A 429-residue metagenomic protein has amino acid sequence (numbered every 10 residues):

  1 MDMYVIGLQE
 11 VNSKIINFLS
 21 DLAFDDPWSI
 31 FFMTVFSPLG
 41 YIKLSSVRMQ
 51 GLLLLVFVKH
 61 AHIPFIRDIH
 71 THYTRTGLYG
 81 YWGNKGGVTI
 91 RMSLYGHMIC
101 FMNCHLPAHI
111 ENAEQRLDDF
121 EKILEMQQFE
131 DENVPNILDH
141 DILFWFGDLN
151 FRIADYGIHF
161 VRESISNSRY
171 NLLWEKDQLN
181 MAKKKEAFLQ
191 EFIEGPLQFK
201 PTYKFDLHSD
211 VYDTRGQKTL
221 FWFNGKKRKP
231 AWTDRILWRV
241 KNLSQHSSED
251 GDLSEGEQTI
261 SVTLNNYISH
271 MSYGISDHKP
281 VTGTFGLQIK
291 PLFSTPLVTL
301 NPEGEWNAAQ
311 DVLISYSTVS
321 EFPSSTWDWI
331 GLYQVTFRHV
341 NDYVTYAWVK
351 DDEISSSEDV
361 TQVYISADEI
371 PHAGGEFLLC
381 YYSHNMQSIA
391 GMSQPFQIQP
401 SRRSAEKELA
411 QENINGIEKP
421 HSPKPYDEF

Functional and structural regions predicted by a protein language model:
M1, T89-R91, V134: Short amphipathic alpha-helices and their capping/turn segments at secondary-structure boundaries
M1-S46, L52-L54, N112, F120-L124 (+4 more regions): N-terminal, active-site-proximal structural segment of metallo-dependent hydrolase catalytic domains
L8, K59, L149: Residues immediately flanking
V11-C100, P107: Structured beta-strand-rich core segments of catalytic domains in phosphoester-bond hydrolases
T34-L39, M102-P107, E111-K407: Catalytic lobes of large eukaryotic enzymes
S401-F429: Acidic, serine/threonine- and proline-rich intrinsically disordered appendage/tail regions
